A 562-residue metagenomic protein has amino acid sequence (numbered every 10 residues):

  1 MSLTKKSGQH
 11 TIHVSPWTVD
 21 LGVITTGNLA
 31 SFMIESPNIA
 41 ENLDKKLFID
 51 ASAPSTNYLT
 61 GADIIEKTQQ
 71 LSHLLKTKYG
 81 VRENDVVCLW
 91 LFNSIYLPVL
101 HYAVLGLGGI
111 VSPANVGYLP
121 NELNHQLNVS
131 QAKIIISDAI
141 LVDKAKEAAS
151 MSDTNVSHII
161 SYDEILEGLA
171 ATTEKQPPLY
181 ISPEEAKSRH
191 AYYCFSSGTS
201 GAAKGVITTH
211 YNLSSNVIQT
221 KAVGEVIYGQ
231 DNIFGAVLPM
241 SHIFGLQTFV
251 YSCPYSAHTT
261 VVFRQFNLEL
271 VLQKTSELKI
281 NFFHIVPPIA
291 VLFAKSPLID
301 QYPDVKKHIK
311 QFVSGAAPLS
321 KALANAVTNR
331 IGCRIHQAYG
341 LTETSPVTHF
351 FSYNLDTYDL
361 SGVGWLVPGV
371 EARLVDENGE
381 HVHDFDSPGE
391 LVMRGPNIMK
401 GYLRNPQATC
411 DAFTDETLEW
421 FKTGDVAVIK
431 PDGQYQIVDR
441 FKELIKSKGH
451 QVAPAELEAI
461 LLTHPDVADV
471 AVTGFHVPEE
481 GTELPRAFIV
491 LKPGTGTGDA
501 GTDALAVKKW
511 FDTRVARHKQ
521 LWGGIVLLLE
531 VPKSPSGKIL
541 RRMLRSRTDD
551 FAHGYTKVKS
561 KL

Functional and structural regions predicted by a protein language model:
M1-K78, E83, Y102, K509 (+3 more regions): N-lobe entry segment of adenylate-forming
N42-K46, E174-F195, G201-A202, V226-I233: Conserved pre-ATP/AMP-binding loop-to-beta segment of ANL
S55-N57, L74-N121, A236-V237, Q451: Conserved AMP-binding/adenylate-forming
N57-A62, P183, A191-I218: Conserved AMP-binding A3 loop
S214-I233, S241-F282, L292, S296-P297: Conserved AMP-binding/adenylation subdomain of ANL enzymes
I280-I285, A294, L298-Y358, E371: Gly/Ser/Thr-rich phosphate-binding loop
H381-D386, E390-A455, L462-T463, E480-G481: Conserved ATP-binding/catalytic segment of the ANL
I445, A471-P478, R486-P493, A504-L562: Conserved C-terminal "lid"/linker of ANL adenylate-forming enzymes
